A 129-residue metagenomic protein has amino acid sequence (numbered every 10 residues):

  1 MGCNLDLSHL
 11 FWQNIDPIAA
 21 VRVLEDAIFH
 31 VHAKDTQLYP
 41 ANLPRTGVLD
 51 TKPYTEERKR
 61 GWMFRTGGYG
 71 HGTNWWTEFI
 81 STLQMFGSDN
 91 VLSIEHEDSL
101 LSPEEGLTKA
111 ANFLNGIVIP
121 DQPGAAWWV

Functional and structural regions predicted by a protein language model:
M1, M85-S88, V118-P123: Short helix-capping segments at alpha-helix termini
M1-G67, G124-W128: Acidic/histidine-rich catalytic cores of soluble enzymes
D6, V31, L83, L92 (+1 more regions): Conserved, mostly hydrophobic/aromatic
A19-I28, E78-S88: Acidic (Asp/Glu)-rich catalytic clusters
H71: Short, Gly/Ser/Thr-enriched beta-strand-loop segments that form substrate-interacting elements of hydrolase/peptidase
N74-W75: A conserved mid-domain beta-alpha-beta active-site/ligand-binding segment of alpha/beta enzyme cores
I94-S102: A short, acidic, flexible beta-alpha connecting loop/helix-capping segment that sits on the rim of active
P103-W127: C-terminal helical cap(s) of enzyme catalytic domains, especially alpha/beta-barrels
